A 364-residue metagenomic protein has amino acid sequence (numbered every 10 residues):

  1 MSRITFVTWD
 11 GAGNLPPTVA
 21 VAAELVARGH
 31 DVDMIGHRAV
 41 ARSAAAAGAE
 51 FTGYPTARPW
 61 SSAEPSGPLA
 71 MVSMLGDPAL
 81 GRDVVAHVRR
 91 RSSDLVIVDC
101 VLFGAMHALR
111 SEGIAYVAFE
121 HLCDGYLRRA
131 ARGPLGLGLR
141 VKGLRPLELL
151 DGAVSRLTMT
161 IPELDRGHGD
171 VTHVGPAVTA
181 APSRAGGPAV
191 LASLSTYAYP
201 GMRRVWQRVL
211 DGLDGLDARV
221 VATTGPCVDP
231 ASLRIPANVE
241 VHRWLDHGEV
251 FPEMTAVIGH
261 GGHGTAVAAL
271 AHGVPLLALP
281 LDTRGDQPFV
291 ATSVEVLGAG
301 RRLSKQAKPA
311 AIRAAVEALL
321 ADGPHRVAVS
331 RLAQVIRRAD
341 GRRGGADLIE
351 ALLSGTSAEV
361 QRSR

Functional and structural regions predicted by a protein language model:
S2-R3, H30, I35-R219, P226 (+2 more regions): Nucleotide-sugar-dependent glycosyltransferase catalytic domains
F6-A20, A198-M202: A short, glycine/small-residue-rich beta-strand->loop->alpha-helix junction that serves as a flexible
L15-V26, V209: Histidine-anchored nucleotide/phosphate-binding helix
T52-P59, E120-H121, G261, A278-D282 (+1 more regions): Short beta->alpha connector loops at strand-helix junctions that form conserved, small/polar/Pro-enriched
L95-V98, W244-A291: A donor-sugar binding/catalytic signature common to diverse glycosyltransferases and related nucleotide-sugar
V228-L245: Nucleotide-activated donor-binding/catalytic signature segment of Leloir-type glycosyltransferases, i.e., the conserved
R284-A315: Change "using UDP/GDP/dTDP sugars" to "using nucleotide sugars
A310-R364: C-terminal amphipathic helix plus adjacent low-complexity, charged tail appended to glycosyltransferase catalytic
